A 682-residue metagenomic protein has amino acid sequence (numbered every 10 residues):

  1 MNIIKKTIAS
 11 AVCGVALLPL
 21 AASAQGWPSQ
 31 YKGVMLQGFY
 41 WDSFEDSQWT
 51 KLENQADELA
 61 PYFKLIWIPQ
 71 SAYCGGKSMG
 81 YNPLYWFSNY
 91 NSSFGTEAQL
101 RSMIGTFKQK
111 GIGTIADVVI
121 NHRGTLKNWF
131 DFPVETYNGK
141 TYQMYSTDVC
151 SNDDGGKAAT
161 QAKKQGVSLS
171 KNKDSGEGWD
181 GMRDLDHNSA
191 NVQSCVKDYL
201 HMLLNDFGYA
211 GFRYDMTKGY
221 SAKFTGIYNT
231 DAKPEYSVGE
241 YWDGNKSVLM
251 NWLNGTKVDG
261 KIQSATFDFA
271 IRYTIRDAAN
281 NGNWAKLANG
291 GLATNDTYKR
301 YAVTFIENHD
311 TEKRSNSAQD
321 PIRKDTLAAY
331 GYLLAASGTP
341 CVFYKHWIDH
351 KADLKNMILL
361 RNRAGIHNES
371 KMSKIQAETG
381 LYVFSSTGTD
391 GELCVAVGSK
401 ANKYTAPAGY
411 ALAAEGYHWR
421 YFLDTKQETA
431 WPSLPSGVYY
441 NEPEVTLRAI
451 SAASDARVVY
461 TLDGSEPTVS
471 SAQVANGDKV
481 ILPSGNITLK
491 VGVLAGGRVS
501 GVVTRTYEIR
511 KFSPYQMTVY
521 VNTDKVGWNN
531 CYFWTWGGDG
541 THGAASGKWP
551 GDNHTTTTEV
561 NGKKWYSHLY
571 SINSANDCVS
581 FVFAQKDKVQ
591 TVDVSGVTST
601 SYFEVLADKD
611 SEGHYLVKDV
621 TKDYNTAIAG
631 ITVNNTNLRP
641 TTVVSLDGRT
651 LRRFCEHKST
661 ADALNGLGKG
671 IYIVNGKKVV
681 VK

Functional and structural regions predicted by a protein language model:
W27-W41, K51-A60, Q70-A72, G76-P83 (+5 more regions): Active-site-proximal helices and loops of the catalytic beta/alpha 8
K77-F87, H122-V167, T230-D231: Aromatic- and acidic-residue-enriched segments that line the glycan-binding/catalytic groove of carbohydrate-active
T389-G391, S399-N402, A449-R457, K525-N529 (+2 more regions): Short proline/glycine-enriched turn/loop motifs at strand-loop junctions of beta-rich domains
K426-S513: Short, compositionally stereotyped local motifs that mark structural "simplifiers"
E466-G477, K525-S574, K586-V594: Aromatic-rich carbohydrate-binding modules that target alpha-glucans
K479-T488, I572-D577, L664-G668: Surface-exposed, short loops/turns at beta-strand junctions within beta-sandwich domains
T626-K682: C-terminal outer-membrane/trafficking sorting elements
